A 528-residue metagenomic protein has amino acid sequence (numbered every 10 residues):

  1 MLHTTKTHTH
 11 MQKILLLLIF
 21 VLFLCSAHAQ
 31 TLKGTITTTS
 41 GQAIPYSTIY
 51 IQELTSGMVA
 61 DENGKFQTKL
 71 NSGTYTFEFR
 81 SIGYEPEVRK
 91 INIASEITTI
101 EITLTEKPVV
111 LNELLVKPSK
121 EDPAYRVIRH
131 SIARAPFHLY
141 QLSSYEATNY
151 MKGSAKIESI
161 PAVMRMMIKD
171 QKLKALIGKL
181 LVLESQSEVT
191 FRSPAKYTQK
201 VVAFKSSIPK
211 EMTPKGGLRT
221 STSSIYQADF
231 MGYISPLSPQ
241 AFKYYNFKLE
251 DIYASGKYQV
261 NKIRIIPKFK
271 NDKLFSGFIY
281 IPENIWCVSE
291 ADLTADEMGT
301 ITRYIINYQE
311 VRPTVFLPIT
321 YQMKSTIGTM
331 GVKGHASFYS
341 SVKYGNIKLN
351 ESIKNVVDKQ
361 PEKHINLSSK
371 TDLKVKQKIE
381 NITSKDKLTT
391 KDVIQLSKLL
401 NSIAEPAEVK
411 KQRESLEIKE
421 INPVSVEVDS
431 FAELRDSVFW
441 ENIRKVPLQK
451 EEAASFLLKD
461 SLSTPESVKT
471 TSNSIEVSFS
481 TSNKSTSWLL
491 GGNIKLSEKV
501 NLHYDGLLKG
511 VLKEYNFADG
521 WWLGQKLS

Functional and structural regions predicted by a protein language model:
Q30-I44: Structural motif
Q42-P45, Q67-T74, I82: Short Pro-Gly-centered beta-turn/loop motif in secreted/extracellular proteins
S47-I51, F77, V116, Y321: Hydrophobic beta-strand segments
I51-Q52, E78-R89: A short, solvent-exposed loop/turn motif at the edges and junctions of modular extracellular/periplasmic domains
L54-K65: Short, acidic Ser/Thr/Gly-rich low-complexity loop/linker segments typical of extracellular and cell-surface proteins
M58, E85-T99: Structured interaction patches on ligand/partner-binding surfaces of diverse proteins
P108, E113-V260, K268-L274, F338-Y515: Structured extracytoplasmic
L274, E283, C287-E290, V511-S528: Surface-exposed extracellular loop regions of Gram-negative outer-membrane beta-barrel proteins
